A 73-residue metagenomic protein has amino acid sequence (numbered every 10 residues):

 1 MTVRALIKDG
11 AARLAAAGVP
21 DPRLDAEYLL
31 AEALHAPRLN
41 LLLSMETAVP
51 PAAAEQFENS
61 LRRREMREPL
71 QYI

Functional and structural regions predicted by a protein language model:
M1-D21: Non-catalytic nucleic-acid substrate-recognition regions in nucleic-acid-modifying enzymes
P22-A26: Membrane-interface starts of transmembrane alpha-helices
Y28-I73: Conserved AdoMet
